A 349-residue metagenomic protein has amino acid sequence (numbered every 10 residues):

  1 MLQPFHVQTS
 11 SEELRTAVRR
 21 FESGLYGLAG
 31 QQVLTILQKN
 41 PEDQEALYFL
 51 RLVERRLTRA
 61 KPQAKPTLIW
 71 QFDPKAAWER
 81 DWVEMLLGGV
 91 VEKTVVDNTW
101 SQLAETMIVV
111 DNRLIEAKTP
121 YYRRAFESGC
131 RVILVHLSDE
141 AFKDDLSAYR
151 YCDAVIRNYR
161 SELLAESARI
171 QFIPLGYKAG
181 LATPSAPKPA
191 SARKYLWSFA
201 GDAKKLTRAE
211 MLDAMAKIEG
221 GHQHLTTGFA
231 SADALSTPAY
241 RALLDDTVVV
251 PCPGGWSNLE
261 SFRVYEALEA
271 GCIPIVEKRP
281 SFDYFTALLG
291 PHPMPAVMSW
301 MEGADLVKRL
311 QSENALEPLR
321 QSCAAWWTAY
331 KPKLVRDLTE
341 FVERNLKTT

Functional and structural regions predicted by a protein language model:
F49-L50: Canonical tetratricopeptide repeat
R59-Y265, E269-H292, A296, W326-L346: Nucleotide-sugar donor-binding catalytic core of glycosyltransferases
D305-W326: Conserved donor-nucleotide binding/catalytic region of nucleotide-linked donor-dependent transferases
